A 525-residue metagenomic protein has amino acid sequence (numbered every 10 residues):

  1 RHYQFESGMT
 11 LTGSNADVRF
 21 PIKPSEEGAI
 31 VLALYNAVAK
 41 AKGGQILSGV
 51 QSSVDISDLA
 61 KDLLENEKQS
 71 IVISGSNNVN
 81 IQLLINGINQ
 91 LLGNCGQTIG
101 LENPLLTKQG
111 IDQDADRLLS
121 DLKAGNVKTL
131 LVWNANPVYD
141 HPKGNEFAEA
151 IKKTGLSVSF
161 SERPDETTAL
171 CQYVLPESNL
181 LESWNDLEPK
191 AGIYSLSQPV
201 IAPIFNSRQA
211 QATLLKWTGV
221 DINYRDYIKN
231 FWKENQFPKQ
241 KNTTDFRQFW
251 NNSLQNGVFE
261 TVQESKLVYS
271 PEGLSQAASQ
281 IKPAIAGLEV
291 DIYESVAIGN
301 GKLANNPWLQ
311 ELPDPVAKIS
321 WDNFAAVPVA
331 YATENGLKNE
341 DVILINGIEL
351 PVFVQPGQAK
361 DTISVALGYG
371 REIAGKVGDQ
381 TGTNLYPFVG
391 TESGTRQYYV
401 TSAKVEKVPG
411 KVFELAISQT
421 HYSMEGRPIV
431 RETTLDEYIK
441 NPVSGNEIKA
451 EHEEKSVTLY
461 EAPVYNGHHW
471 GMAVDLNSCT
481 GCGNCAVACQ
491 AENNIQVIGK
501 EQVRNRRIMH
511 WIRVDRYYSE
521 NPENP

Functional and structural regions predicted by a protein language model:
R1-L11, N15, N103-P104, D116-I204 (+2 more regions): A cross-kingdom feature strongest in bacterial/archaeal respiratory oxidoreductases
R1-N77, G87, N94, L214 (+1 more regions): Long, well-ordered, tryptophan-enriched scaffold segments
S7, R19-E26, L47-V50, L106-Q113 (+3 more regions): Alpha-helix capping and helix-loop boundary segments enriched in small/acidic/polar residues
E26, I30, L34, D55 (+11 more regions): General structural feature for long, well-ordered alpha-helical segments within catalytic domains of soluble enzymes
S76-I81, P137-V138: Gly/Ser/Thr-rich loops at beta-strand to alpha-helix junctions that form or flank small-molecule/cofactor-binding
L83-D114: Anionic-ligand anchoring segments at beta-strand to alpha-helix junctions in alpha/beta enzyme folds, i.e., glycine
Q209-N235: Non-catalytic, well-ordered alpha-helical segments in soluble enzyme domains
